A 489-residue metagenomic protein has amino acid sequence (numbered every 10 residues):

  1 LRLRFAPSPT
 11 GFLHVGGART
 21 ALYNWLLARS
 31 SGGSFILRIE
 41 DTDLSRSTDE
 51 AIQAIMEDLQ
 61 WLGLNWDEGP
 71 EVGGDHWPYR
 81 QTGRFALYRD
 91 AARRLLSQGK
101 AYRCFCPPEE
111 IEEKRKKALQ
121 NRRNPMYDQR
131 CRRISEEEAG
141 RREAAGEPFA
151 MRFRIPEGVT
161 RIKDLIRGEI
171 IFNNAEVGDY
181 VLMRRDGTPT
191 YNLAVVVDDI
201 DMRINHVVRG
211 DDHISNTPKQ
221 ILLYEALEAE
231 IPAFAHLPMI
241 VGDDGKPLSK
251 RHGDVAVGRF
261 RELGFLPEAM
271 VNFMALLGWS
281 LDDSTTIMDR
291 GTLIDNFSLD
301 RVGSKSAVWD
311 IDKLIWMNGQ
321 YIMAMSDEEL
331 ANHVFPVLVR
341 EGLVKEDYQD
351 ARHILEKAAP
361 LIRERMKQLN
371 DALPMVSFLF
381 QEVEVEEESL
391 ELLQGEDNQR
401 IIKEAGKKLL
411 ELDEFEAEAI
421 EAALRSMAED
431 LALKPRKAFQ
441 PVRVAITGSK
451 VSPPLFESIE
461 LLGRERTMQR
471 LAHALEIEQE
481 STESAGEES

Functional and structural regions predicted by a protein language model:
L1-Q120, N216-A229: N-terminal Rossmann-like or analogous alpha/beta NTP/dinucleotide-binding catalytic cores that position adenine
L3-P9, L37-D41, M202-V207, V255 (+2 more regions): Glycine- and acidic
N24, I55, L95, G99 (+8 more regions): Residue-level signal for inorganic ion chemistry
L44, E228-A233, L237-V385, T447-S484 (+1 more regions): Catalytic adenosine-cofactor/nucleotide-binding cores of aminoacyl-tRNA synthetases and other
E57-Q60, R93, E225, G258 (+3 more regions): Generic alpha-helical structural context detector
R94, Y102-R103, P107-H236, V241-L248 (+2 more regions): Active-site cores that bind ATP or allylic diphosphates and position pyrophosphate for catalysis
A331, L393-I446, K450-V451: C-terminal accessory/binding modules appended to enzymatic or scaffolding proteins
